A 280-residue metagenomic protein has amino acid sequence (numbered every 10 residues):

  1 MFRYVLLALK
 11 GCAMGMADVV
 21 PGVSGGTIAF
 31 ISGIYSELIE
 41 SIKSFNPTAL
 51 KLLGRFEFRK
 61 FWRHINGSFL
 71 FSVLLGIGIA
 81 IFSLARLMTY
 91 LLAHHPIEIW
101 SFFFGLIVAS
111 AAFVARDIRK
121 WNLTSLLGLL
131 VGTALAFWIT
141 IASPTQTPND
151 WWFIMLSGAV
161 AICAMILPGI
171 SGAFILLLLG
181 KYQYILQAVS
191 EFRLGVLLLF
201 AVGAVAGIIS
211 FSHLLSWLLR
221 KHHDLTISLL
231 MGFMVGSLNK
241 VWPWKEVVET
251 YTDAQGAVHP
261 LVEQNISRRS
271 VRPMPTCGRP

Functional and structural regions predicted by a protein language model:
M1-D18, S24-P280: Multi-pass membrane proteins that catalyze or facilitate reactions on polyprenyl-/lipid-phosphate substrates and their
